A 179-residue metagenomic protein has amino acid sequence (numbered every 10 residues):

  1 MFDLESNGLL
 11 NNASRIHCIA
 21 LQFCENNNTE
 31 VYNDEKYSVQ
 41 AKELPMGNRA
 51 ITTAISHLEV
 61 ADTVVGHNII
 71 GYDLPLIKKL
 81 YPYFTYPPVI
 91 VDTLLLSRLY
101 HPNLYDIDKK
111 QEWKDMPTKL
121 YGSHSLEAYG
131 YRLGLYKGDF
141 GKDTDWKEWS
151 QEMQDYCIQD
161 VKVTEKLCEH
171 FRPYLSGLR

Functional and structural regions predicted by a protein language model:
M1-A20: Entry/capping segment at the start of metal-dependent catalytic domains with acidic active-site entry clusters
C18-Y174: Conserved DEDDh/DEDDy metal-dependent 3′-5′ exonuclease domain
L175-R179: Acidic catalytic cores of enzymes that act on phosphate-bearing nucleotides/polynucleotides
